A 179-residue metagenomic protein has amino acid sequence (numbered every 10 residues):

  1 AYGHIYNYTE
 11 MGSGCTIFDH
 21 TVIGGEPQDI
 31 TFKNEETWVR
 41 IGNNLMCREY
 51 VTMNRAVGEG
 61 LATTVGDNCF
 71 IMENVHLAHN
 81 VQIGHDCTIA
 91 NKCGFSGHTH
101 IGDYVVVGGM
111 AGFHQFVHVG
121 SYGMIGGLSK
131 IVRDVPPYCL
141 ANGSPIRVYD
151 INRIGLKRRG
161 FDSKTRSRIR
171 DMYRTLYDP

Functional and structural regions predicted by a protein language model:
A1-R147: Structural signal for interior beta-strand "rungs" in well-ordered beta-sheet cores of soluble enzyme domains
A141, I146-R159: Conserved beta-strand-loop-alpha-helix hinge in the C-terminal portion of ABC ATPase nucleotide-binding domains
K157-R159, K164-P179: An accessory alpha-helical subdomain
